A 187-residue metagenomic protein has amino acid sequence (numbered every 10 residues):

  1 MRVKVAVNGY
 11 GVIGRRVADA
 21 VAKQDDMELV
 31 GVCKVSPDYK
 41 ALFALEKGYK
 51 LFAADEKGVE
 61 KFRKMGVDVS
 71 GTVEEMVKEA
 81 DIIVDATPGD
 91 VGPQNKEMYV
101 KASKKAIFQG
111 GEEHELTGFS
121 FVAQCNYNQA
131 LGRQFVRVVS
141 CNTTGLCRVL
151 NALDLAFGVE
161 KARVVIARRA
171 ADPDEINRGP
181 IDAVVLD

Functional and structural regions predicted by a protein language model:
M1-E175: N-terminal Rossmann-like NAD(P) cofactor-binding subdomain of oxidoreductases, focused on the glycine-rich
I176-D187: Charged docking surfaces used in two-component/phosphorelay signaling
